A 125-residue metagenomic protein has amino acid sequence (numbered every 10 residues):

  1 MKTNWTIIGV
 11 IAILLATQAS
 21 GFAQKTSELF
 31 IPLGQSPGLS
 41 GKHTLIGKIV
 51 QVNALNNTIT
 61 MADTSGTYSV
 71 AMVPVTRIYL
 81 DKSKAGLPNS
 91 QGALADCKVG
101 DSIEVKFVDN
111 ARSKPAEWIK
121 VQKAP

Functional and structural regions predicted by a protein language model:
K2-I8, I13-A71, K82-P125: Short, flexible, surface-exposed loop segments at domain boundaries
